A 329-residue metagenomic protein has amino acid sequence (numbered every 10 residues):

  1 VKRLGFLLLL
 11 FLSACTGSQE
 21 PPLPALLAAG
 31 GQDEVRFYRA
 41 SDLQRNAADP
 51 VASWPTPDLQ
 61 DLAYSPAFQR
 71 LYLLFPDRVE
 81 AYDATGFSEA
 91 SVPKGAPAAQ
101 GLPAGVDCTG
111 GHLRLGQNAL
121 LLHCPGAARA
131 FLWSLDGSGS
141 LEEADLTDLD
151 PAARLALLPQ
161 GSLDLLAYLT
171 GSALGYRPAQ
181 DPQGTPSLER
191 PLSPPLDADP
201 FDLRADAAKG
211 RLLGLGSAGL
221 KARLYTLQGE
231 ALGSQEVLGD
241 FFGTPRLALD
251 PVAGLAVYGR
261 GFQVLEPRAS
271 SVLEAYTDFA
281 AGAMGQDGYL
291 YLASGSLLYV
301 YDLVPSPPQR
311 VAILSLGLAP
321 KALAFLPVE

Functional and structural regions predicted by a protein language model:
V1-A14: Sec-dependent bacterial lipoprotein signal peptides
C15-P55, Y64, F68: An edge-strand/N-cap motif at the start of beta-rich repeat modules
S18, P57-F68, A98-Q117, D148-G161 (+4 more regions): Repeated scaffold domains used in trafficking and secretory/extracellular systems, primarily beta-propellers
L23, A28-D33, Y64-P66, L71-D77 (+9 more regions): Conserved beta-strand positions in repeat-built beta-propeller and related beta-rich domains
D33-R39, R78-D83, A127-W133, S172-P178 (+3 more regions): Structural motif
A40-L43, A84-F87, S134-S138, P178-Q183 (+3 more regions): Short loop/turn segments that connect beta-strands within beta-propeller blades
N46-P55, S88-G105, G139-D148, G184-L196 (+3 more regions): A short beta-strand motif characteristic of beta-propeller blades
W133, L146-D206, G214-A218, Y225: Solenoidal tandem-repeat scaffolds enriched in leucines and small polar residues
